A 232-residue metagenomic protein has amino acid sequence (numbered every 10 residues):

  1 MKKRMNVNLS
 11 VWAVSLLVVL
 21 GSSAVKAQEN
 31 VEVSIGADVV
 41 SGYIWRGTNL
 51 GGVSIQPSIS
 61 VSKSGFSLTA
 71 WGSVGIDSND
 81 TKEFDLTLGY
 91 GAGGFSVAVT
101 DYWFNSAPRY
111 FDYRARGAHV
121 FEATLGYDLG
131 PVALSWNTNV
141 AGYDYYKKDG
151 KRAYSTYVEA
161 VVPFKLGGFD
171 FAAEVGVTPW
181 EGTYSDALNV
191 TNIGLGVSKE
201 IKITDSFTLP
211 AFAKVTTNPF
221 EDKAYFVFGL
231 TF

Functional and structural regions predicted by a protein language model:
M1-E32: Cleavable N-terminal export/targeting peptides
K26-E32, V162-F171, S198-A211: Short loop/turn motifs that connect adjacent beta-strands in outer-membrane beta-barrel proteins
E29-S62: Outer-membrane beta-barrel initiation region
E29-V33, G51-I55, D80-F84, G93 (+5 more regions): Residues that define the transmembrane beta-barrel architecture of outer-membrane proteins
I35-Y43, G65-I76, F95-R109, V132-G142 (+2 more regions): Transmembrane beta-strand segments that form the barrel wall of outer-membrane beta-barrel proteins
R114-W180: Detector for outer-membrane/organellar transmembrane beta-barrel domains, recognizing the amphipathic beta-strand
D170-I203: Outer membrane beta-barrel transmembrane domains
L195, I201, E221-F232: Outer-membrane beta-barrel "beta-signal"
